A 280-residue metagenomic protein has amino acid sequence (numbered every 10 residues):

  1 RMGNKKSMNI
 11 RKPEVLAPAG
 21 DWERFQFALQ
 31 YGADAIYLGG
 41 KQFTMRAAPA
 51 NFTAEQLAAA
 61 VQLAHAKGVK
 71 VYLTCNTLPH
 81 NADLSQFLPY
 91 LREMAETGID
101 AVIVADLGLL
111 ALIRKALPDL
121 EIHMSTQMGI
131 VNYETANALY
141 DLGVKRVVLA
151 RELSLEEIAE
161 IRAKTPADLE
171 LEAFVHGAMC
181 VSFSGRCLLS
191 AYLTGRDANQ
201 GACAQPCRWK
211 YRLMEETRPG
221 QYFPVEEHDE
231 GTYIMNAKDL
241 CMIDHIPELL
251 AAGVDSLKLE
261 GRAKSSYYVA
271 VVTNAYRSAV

Functional and structural regions predicted by a protein language model:
K5-I130, E157-S256, A263-V280: Active-site pocket-lining/capping segments in soluble small-molecule metabolic enzymes
E121, G143, V147-L149: Acidic, glycine-enriched active-site microenvironments
V148, E152, A159-R162: Beta-strand/loop-alpha-helix module characteristic of Rossmann-like adenine-cofactor folds
